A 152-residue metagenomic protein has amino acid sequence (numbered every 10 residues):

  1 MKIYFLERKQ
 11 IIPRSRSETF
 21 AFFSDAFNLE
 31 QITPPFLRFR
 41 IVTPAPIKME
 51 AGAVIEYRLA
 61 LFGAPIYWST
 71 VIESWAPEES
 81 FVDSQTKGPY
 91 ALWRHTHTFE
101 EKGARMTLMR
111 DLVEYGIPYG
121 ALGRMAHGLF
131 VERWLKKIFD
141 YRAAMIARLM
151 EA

Functional and structural regions predicted by a protein language model:
M1-P46, E50: Hydrophobic ligand-binding cavity/cleft-lining segments
K2, P46-I47, E73, T98-E101 (+1 more regions): Short secondary-structure boundary/capping segments
F5-E7, P65-S69, L92-T96: Short, surface-exposed coil-to-beta transition loops
K9-P13, R40, R58, V71 (+2 more regions): Generic structural detector for well-ordered beta-strands
R14-R16, A76-P77, K102-A104: Short loop segments at secondary-structure junctions
R40-K87, L108, Y141-A144, R148-A152: Glycine-rich portal/gate segments that line the openings of hydrophobic small-molecule binding cavities
V82-K137: Beta-strand/loop substructures that line and gate deep hydrophobic ligand-binding cavities in soluble
